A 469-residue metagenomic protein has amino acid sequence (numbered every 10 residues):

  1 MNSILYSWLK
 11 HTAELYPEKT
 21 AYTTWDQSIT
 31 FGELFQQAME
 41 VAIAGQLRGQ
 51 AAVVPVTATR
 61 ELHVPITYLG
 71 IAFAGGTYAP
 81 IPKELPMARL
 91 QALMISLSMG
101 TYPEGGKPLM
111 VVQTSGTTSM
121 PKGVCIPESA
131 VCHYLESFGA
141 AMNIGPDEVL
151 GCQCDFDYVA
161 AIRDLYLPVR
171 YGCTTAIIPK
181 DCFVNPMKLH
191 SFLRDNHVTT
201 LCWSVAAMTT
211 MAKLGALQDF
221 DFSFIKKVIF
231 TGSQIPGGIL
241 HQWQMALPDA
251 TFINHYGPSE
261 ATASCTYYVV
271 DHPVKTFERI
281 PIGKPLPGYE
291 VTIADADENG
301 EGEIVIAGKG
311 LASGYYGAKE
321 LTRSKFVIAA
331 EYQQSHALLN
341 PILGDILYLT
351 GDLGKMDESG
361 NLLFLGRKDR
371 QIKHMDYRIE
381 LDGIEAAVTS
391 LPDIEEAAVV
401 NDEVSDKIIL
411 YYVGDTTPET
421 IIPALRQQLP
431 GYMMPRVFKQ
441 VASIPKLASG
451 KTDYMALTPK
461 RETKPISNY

Functional and structural regions predicted by a protein language model:
M1-V111, H133, P236-H241, P287-E290 (+3 more regions): AMP-binding/adenylate-forming domain of the ANL superfamily
I4-Y6, P86-T101, V131, T251-N254 (+1 more regions): AMP-dependent adenylate-forming
T30-G32, L109-E136: Conserved AMP-binding A3 loop
V56-E61, P82, I144, C154-A161 (+2 more regions): Conserved AMP-binding
A58-L62, G76-M94, C173-N196, C202-T210 (+2 more regions): ATP-dependent adenylate-forming carboxylate-activation enzymes
G100-Q113, I144-L150, F156: Conserved pre-ATP/AMP-binding loop-to-beta segment of ANL
K122-V149, V159-T199: Conserved AMP-binding/adenylation subdomain of ANL enzymes
R170-C173, V198-C202, A212-F277: Gly/Ser/Thr-rich phosphate-binding loop
